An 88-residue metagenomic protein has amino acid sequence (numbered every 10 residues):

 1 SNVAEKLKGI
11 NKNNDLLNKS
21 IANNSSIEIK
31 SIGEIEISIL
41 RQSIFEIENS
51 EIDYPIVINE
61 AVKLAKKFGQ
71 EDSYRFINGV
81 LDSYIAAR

Functional and structural regions predicted by a protein language model:
S1-Y74, N78-R88: N-terminal interaction/assembly modules
